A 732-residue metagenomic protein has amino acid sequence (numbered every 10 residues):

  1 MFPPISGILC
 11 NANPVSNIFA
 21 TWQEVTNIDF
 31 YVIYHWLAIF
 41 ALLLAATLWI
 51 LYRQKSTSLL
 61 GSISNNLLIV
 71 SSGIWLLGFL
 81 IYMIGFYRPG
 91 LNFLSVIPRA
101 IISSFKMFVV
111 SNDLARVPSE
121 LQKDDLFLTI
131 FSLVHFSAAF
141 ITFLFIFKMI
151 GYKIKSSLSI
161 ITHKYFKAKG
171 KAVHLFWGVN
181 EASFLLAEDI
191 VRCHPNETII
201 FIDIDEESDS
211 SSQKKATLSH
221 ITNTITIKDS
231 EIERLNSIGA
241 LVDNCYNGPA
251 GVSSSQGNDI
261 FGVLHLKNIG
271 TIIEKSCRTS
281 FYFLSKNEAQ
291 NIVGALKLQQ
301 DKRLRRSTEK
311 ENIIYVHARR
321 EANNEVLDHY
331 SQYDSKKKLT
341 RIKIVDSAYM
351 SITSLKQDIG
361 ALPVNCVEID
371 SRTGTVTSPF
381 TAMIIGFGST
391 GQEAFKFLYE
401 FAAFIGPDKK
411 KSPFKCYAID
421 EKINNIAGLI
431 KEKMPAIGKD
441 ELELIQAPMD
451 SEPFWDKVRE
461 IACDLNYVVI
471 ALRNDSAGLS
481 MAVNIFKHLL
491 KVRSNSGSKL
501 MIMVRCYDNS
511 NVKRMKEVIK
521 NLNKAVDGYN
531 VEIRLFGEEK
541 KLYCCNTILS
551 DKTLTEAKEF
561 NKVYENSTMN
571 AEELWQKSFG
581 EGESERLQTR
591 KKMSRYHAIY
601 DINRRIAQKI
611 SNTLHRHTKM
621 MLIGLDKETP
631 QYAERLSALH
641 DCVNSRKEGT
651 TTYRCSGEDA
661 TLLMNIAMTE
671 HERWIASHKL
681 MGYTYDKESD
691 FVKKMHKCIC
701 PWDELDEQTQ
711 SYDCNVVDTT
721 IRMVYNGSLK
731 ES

Functional and structural regions predicted by a protein language model:
P4-W75, R88-R99, K106, N112-M668 (+5 more regions): Cytosolic regulatory regions of ion transport systems
L77-Y87: Hydrophobic alpha-helical membrane-embedded segments
M681, Y685-K687: C-terminal amphipathic alpha-helical interaction region
H696: Histidine-centered catalytic/metal-binding microenvironments
